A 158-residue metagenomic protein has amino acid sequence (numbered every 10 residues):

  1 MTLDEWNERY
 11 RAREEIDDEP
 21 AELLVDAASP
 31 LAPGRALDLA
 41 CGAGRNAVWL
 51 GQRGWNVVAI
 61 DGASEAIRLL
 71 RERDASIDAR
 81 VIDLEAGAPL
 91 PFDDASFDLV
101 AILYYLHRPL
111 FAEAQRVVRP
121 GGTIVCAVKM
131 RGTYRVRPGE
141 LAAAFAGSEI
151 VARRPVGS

Functional and structural regions predicted by a protein language model:
M1-L31: Conserved class I S-adenosyl-L-methionine
P33-G42: Conserved class I S-adenosyl-L-methionine
A43-R53: Conserved SAM-binding loop of SAM-dependent methyltransferases across substrates and taxa, primarily the Class I
A63-E65: Conserved SAM/SAH-binding beta-strand->alpha-helix loop
A75-G87: Conserved SAM-binding strand-loop segment of SAM-dependent methyltransferases
P89-L99: A short acidic, Gly/Pro-enriched loop at the edge of an enzyme's catalytic core that lines a small-molecule cofactor
L106-Q115: A short, conserved alpha-helix within the catalytic core of class I
G121-M130: Conserved beta-strand signature within the Rossmann-like core of class I S-adenosyl-L-methionine
